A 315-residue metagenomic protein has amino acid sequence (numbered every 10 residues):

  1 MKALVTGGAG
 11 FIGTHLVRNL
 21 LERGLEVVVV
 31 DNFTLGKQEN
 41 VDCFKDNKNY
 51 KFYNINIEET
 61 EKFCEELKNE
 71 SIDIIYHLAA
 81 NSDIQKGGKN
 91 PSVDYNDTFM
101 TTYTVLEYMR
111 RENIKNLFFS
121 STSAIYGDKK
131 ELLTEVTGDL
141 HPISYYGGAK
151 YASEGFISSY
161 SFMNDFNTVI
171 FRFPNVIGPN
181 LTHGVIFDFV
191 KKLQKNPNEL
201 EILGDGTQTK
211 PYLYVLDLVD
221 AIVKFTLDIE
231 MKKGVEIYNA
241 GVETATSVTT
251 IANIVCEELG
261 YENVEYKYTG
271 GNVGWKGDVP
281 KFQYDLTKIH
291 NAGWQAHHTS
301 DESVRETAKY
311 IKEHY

Functional and structural regions predicted by a protein language model:
M1-V176: N-terminal Rossmann-like NAD(P)+-binding domain of SDR-like oxidoreductases, especially those catalyzing
H15, E39, E65, K89 (+4 more regions): Generic recognition of short, well-ordered alpha-helical segments
L35, P179, V242: Short, conserved catalytic or interaction motifs in soluble domains
K37, D83, T122-I125, V185 (+3 more regions): Activation loop
E61, D73, Q85, S92 (+8 more regions): Residues in well-ordered alpha-helical elements
L132, H183-K192, V255: A glycine/serine/threonine-rich, flexible loop-to-helix segment that serves as the NAD(P) cofactor-binding "lid"
A152, F156, Y160, F189 (+2 more regions): Hydrophobic alpha-helix immediately C-terminal to the catalytic Tyr-X-X-X-Lys motif of short-chain
Q194-Y315: C-terminal substrate-binding subdomain of Rossmann-fold SDR/epimerase-dehydratase oxidoreductases
